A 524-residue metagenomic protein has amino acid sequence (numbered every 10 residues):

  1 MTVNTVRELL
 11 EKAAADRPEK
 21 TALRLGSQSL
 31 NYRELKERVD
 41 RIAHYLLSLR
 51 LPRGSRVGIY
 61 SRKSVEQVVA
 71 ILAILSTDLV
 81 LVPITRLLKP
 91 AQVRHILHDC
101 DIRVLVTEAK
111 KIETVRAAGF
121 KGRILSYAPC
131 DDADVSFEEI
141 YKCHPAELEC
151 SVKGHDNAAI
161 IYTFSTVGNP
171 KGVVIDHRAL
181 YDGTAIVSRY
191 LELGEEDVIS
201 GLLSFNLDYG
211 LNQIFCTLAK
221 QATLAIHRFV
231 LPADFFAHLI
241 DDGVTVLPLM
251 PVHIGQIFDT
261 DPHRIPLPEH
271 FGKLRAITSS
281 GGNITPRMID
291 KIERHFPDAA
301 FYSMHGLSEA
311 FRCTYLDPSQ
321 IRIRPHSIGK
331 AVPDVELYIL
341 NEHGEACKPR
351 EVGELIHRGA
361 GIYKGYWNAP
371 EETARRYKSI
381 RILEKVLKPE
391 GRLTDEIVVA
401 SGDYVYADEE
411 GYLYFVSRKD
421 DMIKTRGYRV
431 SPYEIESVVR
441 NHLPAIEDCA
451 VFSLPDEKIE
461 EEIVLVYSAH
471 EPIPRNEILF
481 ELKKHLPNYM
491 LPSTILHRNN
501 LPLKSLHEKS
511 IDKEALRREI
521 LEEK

Functional and structural regions predicted by a protein language model:
V3, P18-E19, H144-Y162, N169 (+1 more regions): Conserved pre-ATP/AMP-binding loop-to-beta segment of ANL
Q28, A43-L88, L202-L203, R429: Conserved AMP-binding/adenylate-forming
L88, L105, L247, G359 (+3 more regions): AMP-binding/adenylate-forming catalytic core of the ANL superfamily
K110-G154, H263, I277: ANL superfamily adenylate-forming
Y181-V198, F205-V246, T260: Conserved AMP-binding/adenylation subdomain of ANL enzymes
V244-L249, F258-R324, E336: Gly/Ser/Thr-rich phosphate-binding loop
A331-D334, E345-V386, Y428-V430: Conserved ATP/PPi-binding loop(s) of AMP-dependent carboxylate-activating enzymes
L486-S510: AMP-binding/adenylate-forming catalytic domain of the ANL superfamily
